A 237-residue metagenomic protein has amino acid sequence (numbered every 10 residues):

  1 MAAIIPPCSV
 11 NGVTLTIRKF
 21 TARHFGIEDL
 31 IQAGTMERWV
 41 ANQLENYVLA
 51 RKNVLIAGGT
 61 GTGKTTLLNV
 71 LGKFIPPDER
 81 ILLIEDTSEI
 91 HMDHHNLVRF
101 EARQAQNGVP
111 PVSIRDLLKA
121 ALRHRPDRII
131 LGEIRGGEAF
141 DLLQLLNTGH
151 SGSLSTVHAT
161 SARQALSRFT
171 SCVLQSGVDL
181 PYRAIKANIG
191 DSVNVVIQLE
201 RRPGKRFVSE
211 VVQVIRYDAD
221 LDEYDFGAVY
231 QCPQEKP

Functional and structural regions predicted by a protein language model:
M1-A50: P-loop NTP-binding catalytic core
I5-P7, I17-K19, G58, E101-A102 (+2 more regions): Flexible glycine-/small-residue-rich
S9, R23, A105-Q106, Y217: Active-site/binding-pocket entry motifs
A41, V48-A57, V70-S192, Q198-R202: Switch/coupling sub-region of P-loop NTPases
G61: Walker A (P-loop) phosphate-binding loop of P-loop NTPases
K64: Conserved lysine of the Walker
A187-P237: Conserved P-loop NTPase
